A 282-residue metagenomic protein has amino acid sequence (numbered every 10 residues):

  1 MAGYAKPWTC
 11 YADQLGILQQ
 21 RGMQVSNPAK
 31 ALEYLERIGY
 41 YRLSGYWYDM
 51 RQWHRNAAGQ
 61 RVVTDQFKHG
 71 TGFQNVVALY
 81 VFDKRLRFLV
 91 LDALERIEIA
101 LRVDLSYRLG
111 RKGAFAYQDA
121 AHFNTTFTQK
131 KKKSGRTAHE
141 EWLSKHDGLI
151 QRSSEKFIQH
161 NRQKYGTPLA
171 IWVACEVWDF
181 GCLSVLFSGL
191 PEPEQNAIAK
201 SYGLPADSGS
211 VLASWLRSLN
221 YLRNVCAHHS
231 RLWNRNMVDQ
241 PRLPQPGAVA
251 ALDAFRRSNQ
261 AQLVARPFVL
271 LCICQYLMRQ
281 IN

Functional and structural regions predicted by a protein language model:
M1-N282: Long, contiguous internal "core" modules enriched in hydrophobic/ aromatic residues
